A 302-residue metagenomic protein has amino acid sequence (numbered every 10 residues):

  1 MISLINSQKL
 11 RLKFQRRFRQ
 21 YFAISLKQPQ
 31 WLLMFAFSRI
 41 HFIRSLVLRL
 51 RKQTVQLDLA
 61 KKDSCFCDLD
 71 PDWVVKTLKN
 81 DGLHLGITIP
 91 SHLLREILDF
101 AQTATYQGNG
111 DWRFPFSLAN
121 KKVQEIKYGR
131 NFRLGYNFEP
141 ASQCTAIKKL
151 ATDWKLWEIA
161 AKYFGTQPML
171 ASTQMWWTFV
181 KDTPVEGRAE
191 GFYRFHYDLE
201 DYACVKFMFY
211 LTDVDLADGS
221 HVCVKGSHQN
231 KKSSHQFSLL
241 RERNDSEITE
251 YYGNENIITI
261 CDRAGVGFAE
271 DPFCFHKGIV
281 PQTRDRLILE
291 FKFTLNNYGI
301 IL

Functional and structural regions predicted by a protein language model:
I2-I24, L32, K52, Q56 (+5 more regions): Non-heme Fe(II)/2-oxoglutarate
S25, P29-D81, G86-Y193: Non-heme Fe(II)-dependent double-stranded beta-helix
L83-L85, K206-Y210, I257-T259, G267-A269 (+2 more regions): Conserved hydrophobic/aromatic beta-strand scaffold that supports enzyme active sites
C144-K149, Y252-N256, G278: Active-site rim elements
Q174-F179, Y197, F209-D213, K225: Short, structured patches in soluble enzyme cores that scaffold and shape functional sites
R188-V205: Acidic, His- and aromatic-enriched active-site or binding-groove loops in soluble protein domains that engage sugars
E200-L216, C261-D262, K292-F293: Short, conserved beta-strand element in jelly-roll/cupin
V214-C274, Y298: Double-stranded beta-helix
